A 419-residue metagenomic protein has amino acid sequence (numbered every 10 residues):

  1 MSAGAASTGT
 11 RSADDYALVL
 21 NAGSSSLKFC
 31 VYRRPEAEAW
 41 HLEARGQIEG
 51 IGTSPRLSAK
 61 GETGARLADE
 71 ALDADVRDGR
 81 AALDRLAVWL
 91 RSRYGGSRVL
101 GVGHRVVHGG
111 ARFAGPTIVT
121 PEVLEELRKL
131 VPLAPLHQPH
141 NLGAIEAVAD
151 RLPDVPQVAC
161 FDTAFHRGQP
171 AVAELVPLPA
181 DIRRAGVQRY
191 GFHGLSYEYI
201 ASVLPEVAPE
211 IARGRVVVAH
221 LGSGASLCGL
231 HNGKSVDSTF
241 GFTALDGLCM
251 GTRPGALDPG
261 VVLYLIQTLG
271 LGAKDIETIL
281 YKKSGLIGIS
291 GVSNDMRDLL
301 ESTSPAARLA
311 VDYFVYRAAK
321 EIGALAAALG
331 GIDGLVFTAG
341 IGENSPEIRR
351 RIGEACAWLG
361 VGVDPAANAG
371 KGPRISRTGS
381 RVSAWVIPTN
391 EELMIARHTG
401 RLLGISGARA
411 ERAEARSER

Functional and structural regions predicted by a protein language model:
G4, T8, S12-A13, P139-L152 (+1 more regions): Conserved phosphate-binding catalytic cores of ATP/NTP-utilizing and phosphoryl-transfer enzymes
V19, S26-D75: Short glycine-rich, Thr/Ser-proximal phosphate-binding strand/loop in the N-terminal lobe of ATP-dependent enzymes
A22-G23, R105-H108, L221, I332-N344: Glycine-rich beta-strand-to-loop/alpha-helix junction loops that act as flexible
L86-H137, P156-V158, A164-L175: Short beta-strand-loop/turn "lid" adjacent to the catalytic site in phosphate-handling enzymes
F165-I266: Glycine-rich phosphate-binding loop of actin/hexokinase-like ATP-binding domains
H231, V236-L269, T278, A339-G370 (+1 more regions): Catalytic phosphate/nucleotide-handling subdomain of diverse soluble enzymes
T278, G285-I289, M296-A328: Adenine-nucleotide phosphate-binding core of ATP-dependent small-molecule kinases
R308, D312-I332, G342-R409: Internal helix-turn-beta structural module
